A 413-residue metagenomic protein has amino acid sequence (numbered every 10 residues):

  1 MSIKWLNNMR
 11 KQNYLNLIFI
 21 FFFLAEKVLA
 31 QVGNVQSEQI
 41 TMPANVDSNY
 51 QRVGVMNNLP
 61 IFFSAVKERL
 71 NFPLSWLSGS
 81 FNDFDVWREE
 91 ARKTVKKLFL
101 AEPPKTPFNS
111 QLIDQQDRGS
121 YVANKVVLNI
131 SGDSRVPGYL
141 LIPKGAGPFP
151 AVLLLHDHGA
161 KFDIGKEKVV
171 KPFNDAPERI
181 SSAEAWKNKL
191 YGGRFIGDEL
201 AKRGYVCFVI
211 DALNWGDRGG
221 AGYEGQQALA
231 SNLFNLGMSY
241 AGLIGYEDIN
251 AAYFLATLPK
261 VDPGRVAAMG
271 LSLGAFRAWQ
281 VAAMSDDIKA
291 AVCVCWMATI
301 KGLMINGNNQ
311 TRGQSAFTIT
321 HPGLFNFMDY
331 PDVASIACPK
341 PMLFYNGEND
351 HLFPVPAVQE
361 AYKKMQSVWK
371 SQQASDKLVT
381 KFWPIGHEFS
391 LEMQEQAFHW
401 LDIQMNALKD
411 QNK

Functional and structural regions predicted by a protein language model:
A30-V122, I130, G165, D410: N-terminal targeting or regulatory segments adjacent to alpha/beta-hydrolase or S9 domains
D133-V136, K144-A151: Proline/glycine-enriched tight loop/beta-turn segments at coil->beta junctions that connect or precede beta-strands
G147, L155-A252, A256-T257, G302-I305 (+1 more regions): Cap/lid segment of the alpha/beta-hydrolase catalytic domain
F234-N235, K289-A334, P354, V358-Y362 (+1 more regions): Mobile cap/lid helix-loop segments that gate and shape the active-site cleft of serine hydrolases
V261-G270: Alpha/beta-hydrolase fold nucleophile elbow
G270-G274, A278: Gly/Ala-rich beta-loop-alpha elbow adjacent to hydrolase catalytic centers
F317, K363-K413: C-terminal catalytic histidine-bearing segment of alpha/beta-hydrolase fold enzymes
F344-N346: Short beta-strand/loop motif that positions the catalytic acidic residue of the alpha/beta-hydrolase fold
